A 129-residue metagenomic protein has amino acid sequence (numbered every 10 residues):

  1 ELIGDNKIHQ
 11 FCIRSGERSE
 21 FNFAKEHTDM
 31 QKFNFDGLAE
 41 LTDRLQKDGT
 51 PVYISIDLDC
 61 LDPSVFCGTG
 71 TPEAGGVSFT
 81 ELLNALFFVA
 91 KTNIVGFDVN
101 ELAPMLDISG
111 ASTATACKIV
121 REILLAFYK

Functional and structural regions predicted by a protein language model:
E1-K129: Conserved alpha-helical scaffold segments that buttress catalytic/binding sites
